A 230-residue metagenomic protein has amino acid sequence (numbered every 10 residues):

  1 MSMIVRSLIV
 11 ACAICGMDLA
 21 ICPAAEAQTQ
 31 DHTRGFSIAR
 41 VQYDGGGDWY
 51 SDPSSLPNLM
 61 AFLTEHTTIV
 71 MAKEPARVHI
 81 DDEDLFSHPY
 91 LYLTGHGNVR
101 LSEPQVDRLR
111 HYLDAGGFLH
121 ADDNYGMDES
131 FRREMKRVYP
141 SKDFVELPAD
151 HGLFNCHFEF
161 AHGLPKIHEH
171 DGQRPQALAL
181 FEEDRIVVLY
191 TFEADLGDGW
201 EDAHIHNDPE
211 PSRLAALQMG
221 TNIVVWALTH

Functional and structural regions predicted by a protein language model:
M1-V5: N-terminal secretory signal peptides that target proteins for export/translocation
S7-A20: Bacterial N-terminal signal peptides
A24-Y90, H96-G97, V187, D195-L196 (+1 more regions): Aromatic-Pro/Gly-enriched surface loop or interdomain linker that acts as a lid/target-recognition segment
I38, Y90-E129: Short alpha-beta junction capping motif
V41-D44, D81, L93-H96, A115 (+3 more regions): Active-site-proximal beta-strand/loop segments in catalytic clefts of secreted hydrolases
G46, S54, D128-H204, S212-L217 (+1 more regions): An acidic, glycine-rich "communication" segment
T67, G117, Y139-K142, A227: A generic secondary-structure signal for well-formed alpha-helical elements
K73-I80, S102-R108, G172-Q176: Alpha-helical scaffolding within the catalytic cores of extracellular/periplasmic polymer-degrading hydrolases
